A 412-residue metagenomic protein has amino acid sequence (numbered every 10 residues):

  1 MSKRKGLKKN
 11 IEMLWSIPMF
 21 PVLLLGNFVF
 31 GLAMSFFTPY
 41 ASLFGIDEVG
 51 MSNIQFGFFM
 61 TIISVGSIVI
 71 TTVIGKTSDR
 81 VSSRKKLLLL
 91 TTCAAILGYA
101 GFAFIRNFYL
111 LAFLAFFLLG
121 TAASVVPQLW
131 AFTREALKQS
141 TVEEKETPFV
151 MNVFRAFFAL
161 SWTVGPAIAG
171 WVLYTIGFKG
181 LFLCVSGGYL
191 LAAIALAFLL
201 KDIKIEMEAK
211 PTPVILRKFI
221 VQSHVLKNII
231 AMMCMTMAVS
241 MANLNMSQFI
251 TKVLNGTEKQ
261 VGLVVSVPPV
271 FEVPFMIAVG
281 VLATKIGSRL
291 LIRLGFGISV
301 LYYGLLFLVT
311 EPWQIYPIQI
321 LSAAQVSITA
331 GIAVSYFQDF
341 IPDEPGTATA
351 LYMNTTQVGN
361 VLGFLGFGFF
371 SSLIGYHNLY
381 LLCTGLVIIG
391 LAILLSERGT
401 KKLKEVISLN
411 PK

Functional and structural regions predicted by a protein language model:
M1-I17, K201-A231, K412: Juxtamembrane intracellular "pre-TM" segments in multi-pass secondary transporters
L7-S64, K227, A231, T236-L254 (+1 more regions): Helix-loop boundary and gating motifs at the non-cytosolic
F28, Y109-V126, M233, Q314-I328: Hydrophobic core of transmembrane alpha-helices in multi-pass small-molecule transporters, especially MFS/SLC-type
I70-S83, L173, F275-G287, S371: Helix-to-loop junctions at the C-terminal end of transmembrane segments in multipass secondary transporters
K86-A100, L183-S186, L290-L305, T384: Structural signature of the two symmetry-related core transmembrane helices
A123-T141, I328-I341: Intracellular juxtamembrane helix-capping segments at the cytosolic ends of symmetry-related transmembrane helices
F275, A283, R289-A333: C-terminal transmembrane helical hairpin of 12-TM major facilitator-type secondary transporters
D343-L373: A late C-terminal transmembrane helix in Major Facilitator Superfamily
